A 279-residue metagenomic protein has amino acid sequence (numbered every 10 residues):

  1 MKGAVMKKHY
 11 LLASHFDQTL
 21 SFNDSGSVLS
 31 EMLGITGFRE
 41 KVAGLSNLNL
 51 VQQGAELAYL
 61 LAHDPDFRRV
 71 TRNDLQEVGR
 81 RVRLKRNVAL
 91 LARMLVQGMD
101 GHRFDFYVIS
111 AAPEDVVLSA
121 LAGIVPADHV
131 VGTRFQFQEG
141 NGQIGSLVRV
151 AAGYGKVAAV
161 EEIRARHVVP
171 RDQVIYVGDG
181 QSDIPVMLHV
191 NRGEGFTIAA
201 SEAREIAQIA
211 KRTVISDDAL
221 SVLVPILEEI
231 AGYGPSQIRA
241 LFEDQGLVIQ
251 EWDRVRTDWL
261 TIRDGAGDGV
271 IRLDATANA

Functional and structural regions predicted by a protein language model:
M1-A4, A277-A279: Classical N-terminal secretory signal peptides
K2-R134, D217: Alpha-helical substrate-recognition element adjacent to the catalytic core
G79-A279: C-terminal cap/substrate-recognition subdomain and adjoining C-terminal extension of metal-dependent phosphatase-like
